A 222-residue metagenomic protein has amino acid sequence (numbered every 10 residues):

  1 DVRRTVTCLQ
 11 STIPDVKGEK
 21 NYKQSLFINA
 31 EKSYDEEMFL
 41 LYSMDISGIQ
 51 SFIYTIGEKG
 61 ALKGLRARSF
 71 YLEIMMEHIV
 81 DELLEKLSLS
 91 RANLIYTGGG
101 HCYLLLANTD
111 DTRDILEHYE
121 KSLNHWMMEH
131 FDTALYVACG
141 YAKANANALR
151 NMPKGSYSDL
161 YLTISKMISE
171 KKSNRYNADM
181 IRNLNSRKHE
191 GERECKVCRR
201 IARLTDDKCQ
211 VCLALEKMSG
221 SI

Functional and structural regions predicted by a protein language model:
D1-I222: Regulatory and interdomain segments flanking nucleotide-handling catalytic cores in signaling/defense enzymes
